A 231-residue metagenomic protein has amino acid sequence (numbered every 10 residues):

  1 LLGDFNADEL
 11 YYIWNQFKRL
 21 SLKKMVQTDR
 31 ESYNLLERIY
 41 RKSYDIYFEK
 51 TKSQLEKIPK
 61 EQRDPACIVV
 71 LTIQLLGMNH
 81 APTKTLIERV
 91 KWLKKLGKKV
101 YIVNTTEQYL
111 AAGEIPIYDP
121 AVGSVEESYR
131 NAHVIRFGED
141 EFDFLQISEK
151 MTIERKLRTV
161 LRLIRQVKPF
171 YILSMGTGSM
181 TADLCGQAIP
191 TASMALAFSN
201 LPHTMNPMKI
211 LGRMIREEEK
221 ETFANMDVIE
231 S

Functional and structural regions predicted by a protein language model:
L1-S124: N-terminal subdomain of nucleotide-sugar transferases
Q27-L35, A188-S231: Active-site-proximal region of nucleotide-activated glycan assembly enzymes, centered on histidine/acidic-rich loops
V69-V70, L161-G178: Short N-terminal targeting/anchoring amphipathic segment
L71-T72, N104, L173-G176, M194-A195 (+1 more regions): Short His-Asn-centered micro-motif
Q74-N79, E107-L110, K150-I153, G178-T181 (+1 more regions): Short acidic, S/G/P-rich loop/turn micro-motifs used as interaction or catalytic elements
K91-I102, R136-D143, Q187, M226-I229: Structural alpha-beta junctions
Q108-Y118, V125, T181, L201 (+1 more regions): Short, charged/polar "capping" segments at the starts of alpha-helices and the immediately preceding loops
E114-I153: Conserved nucleotide-sugar phosphate-binding/catalytic loop shared by glycosyltransferases and other
